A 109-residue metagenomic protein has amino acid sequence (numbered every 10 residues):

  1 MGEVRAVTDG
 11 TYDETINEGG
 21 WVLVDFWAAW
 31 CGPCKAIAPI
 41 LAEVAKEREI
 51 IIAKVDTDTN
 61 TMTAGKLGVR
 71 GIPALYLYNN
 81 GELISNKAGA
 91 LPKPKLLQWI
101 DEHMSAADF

Functional and structural regions predicted by a protein language model:
V4-V22, T61: A short beta-strand-turn-helix
R5, A53, I84-K87: Structural signal for short hydrophobic segments within the conserved structured cores of catalytic domains across
V7, F26, A38-M62, V69: Thiol-based oxidoreductase modules, predominantly thioredoxin-like and allied folds used for disulfide exchange
G20, W27-W30, G71: Short pre-active-site segment immediately N-terminal to redox-active cysteine/selenocysteine motifs in thiol-based
D25-W27, L77: Structural cue for short, hydrophobic secondary-structure segments
C31-C34, L75: The canonical Cys-X-X-Cys-His
L67-Y76: Structural micro-motif
L77-F109: Non-catalytic, surface beta->alpha helical segment in thiol-disulfide oxidoreductase systems
